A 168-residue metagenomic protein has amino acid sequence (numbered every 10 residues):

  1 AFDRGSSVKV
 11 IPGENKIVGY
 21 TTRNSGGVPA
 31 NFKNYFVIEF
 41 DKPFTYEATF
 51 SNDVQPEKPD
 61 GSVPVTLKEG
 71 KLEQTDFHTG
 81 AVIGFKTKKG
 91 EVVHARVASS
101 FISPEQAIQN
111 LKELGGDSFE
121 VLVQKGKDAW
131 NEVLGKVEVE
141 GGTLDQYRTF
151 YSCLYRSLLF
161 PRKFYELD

Functional and structural regions predicted by a protein language model:
A1-D168: Beta-sandwich/jelly-roll carbohydrate-recognition scaffolds of carbohydrate-active enzymes
